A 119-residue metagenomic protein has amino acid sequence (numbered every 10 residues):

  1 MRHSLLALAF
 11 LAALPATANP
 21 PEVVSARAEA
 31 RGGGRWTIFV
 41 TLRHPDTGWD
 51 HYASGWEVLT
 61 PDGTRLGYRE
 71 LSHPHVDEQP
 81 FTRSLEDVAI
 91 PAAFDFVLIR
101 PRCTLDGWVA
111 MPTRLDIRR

Functional and structural regions predicted by a protein language model:
M1-L8: Sec-dependent signal peptide recognition, specifically the positively charged N-region followed immediately by
A13-P15: N-terminal signal peptide c-region/cleavage motif recognized by signal peptidases
N19-W56: Short, surface-exposed binding/anchoring microloops in extracellular/periplasmic proteins
A30-G34, V58-R65, A89-D95: A short, structured loop/turn motif at beta-sheet edges
H51-V76: The feature marks short-to-medium sequence segments in extracytoplasmic or secretory-pathway proteins
G67-G107: Short, solvent-exposed, Trp/other aromatic-anchored flexible loops in extracytoplasmic proteins
V88, R118-R119: Short, solvent-exposed mixed-charge patches
G107-I117: Edge beta-strands of extracellular beta-sandwich domains
